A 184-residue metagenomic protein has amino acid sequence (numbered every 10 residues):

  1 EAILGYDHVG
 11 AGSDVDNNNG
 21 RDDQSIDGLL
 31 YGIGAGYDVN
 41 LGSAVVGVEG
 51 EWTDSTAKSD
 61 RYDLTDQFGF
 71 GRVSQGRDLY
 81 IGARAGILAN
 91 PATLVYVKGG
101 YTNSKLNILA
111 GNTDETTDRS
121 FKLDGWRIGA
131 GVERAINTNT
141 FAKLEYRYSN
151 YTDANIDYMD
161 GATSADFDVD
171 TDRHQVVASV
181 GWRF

Functional and structural regions predicted by a protein language model:
E1-F184: Gram-negative outer-membrane beta-barrel domains
